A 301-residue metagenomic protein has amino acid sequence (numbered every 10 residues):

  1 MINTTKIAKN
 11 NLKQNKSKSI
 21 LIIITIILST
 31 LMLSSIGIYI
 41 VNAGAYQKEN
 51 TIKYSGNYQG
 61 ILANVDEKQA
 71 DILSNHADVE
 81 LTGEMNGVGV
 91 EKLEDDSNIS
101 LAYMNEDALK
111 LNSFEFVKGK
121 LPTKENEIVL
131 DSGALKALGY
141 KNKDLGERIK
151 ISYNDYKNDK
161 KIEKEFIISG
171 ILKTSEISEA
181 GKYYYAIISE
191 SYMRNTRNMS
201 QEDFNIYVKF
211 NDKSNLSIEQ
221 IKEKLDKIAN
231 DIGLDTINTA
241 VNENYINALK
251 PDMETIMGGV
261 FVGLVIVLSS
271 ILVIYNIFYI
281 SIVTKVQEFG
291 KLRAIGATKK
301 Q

Functional and structural regions predicted by a protein language model:
M1-K6: Short, membrane-interfacial amphipathic segments enriched in basic
A8-K16: Short, Lys/Arg-rich N-terminal segment immediately upstream of the first membrane anchor
K13, N75, G83-N86, F278 (+1 more regions): Protein kinase-like catalytic domain
K16-G44, K250-K291, K300: Hydrophobic alpha-helical transmembrane segments of multi-pass inner-membrane transport and secretion
V41-E243: Basic-flanked hydrophobic alpha-helices used for secretion and membrane insertion
Q220-D226, N230, N242-G259, L264-V267: Extended helical coiled-coil dimerization/tether regions that scaffold and oligomerize large DNA-maintenance assemblies
